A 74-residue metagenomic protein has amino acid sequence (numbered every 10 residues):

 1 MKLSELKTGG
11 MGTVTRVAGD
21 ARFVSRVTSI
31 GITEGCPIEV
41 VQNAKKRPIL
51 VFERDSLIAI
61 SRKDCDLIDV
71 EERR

Functional and structural regions predicted by a protein language model:
M1, D20, Q42-R47: Short, charged beta-turn/beta-strand-edge "cap" motif at the junction between a beta-strand and an adjacent loop
L3, V27-G31: Short, surface-exposed secondary-structure edge patches
E5-A18: Short, basic/aromatic beta-hairpin or loop at an interaction surface
G9-G12, N43-R74: C-terminal structural segments of small proteins and small subunits
R22-R26, C36: Short alpha-helix capping/helix-loop boundary micro-motifs
E34-V40: Conserved beta-strand/loop element in small beta-rich adapter and peptidoglycan-binding domains
